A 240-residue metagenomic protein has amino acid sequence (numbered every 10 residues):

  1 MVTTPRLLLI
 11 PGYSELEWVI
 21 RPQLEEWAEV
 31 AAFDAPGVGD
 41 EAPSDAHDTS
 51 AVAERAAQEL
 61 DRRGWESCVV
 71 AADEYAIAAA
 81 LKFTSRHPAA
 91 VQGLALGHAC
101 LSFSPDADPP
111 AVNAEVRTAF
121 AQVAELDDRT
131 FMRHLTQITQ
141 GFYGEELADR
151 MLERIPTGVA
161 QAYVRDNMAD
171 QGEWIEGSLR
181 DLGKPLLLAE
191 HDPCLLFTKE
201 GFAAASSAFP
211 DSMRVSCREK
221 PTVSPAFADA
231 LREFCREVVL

Functional and structural regions predicted by a protein language model:
V2-A42: Conserved HGGG/HGGXW glycine-rich cap/lid loop of the alpha/beta-hydrolase fold
L8-G12, D73, E190: The conserved beta1-alpha1 loop
A31-V69: Active-site loop/oxyanion-hole signature of alpha/beta-hydrolase fold enzymes
A72-A80: Gly/Ala-rich beta-loop-alpha elbow adjacent to hydrolase catalytic centers
L81, S85-R86, V91-V123: Flexible "cap/lid" loop of the alpha/beta hydrolase fold
E125-R180: Conserved alpha/beta-hydrolase catalytic His-Asp/Glu region
Q161-S207, S216: Conserved serine/cysteine hydrolase catalytic core
P210-L240: Catalytic active-site module of serine/aspartate enzymes centered on a nucleophile-bearing elbow/loop
